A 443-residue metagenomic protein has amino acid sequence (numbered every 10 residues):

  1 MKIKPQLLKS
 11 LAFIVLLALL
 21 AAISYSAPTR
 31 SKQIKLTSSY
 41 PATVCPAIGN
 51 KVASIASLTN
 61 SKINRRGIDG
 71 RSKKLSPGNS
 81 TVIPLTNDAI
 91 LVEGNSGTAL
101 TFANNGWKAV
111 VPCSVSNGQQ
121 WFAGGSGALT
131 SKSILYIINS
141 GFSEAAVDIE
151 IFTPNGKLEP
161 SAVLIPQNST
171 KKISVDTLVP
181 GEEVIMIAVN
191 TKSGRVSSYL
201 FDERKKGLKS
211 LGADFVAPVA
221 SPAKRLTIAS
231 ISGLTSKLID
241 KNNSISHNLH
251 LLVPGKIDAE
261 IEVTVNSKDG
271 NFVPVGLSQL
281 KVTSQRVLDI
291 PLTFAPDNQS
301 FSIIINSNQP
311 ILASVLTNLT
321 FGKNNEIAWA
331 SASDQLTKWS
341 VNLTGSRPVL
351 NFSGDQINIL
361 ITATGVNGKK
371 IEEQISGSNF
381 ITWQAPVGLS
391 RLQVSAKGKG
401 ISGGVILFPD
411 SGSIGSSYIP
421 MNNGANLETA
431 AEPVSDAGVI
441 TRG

Functional and structural regions predicted by a protein language model:
K4-L16, L20-S57, T101-Y136, S198-P254 (+3 more regions): Conserved functional hotspot residues at active sites or interaction interfaces
A42-A47, K51, L58, I134-L158 (+5 more regions): Short acidic, flexible loop segments centered on an aromatic residue
N60-I137, G141-S161: Post-signal peptide N-terminal segment of secreted/secretory-pathway proteins
S61-R66, T98-L100, S133, S143-D148 (+9 more regions): Short beta-strand/loop motifs in extracellular/secreted proteins, especially within beta-sandwich accessory domains
G70-T86, N155-M186, N271-N298, G368-R391: Intrinsically disordered, low-complexity Pro/Gly/Ser/Thr-rich segments with frequent PxxP/GP/PP motifs and embedded
D88-W107, S133-F142, L158, V163-A213 (+2 more regions): Hydrophobic, ordered structural segments
P218-Q309: Long, internal scaffold/assembly segments composed of regular secondary structure
L360, T364-S413: C-terminal soluble interaction/assembly domains
